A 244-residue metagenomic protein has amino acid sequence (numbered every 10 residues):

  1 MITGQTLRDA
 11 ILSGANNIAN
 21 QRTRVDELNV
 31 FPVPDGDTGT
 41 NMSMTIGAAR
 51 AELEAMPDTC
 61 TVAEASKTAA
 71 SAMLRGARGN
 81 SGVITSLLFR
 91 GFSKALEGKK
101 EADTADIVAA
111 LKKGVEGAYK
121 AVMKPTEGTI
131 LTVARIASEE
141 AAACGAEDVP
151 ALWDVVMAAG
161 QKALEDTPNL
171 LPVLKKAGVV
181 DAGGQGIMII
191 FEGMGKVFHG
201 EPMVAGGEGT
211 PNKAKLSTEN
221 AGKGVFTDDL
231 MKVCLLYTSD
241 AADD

Functional and structural regions predicted by a protein language model:
M1-E219: N-terminal glycine-/lysine-enriched basic segments
G82, C234-Y237: Extended hydrophobic/Leu-rich segments
D229-V233: Short flexible coil/turn linkers enriched for glycine and charged/polar residues that connect secondary-structure
Y237-D244: Conserved small/polar residues in nucleotide/adenosyl-binding loops
